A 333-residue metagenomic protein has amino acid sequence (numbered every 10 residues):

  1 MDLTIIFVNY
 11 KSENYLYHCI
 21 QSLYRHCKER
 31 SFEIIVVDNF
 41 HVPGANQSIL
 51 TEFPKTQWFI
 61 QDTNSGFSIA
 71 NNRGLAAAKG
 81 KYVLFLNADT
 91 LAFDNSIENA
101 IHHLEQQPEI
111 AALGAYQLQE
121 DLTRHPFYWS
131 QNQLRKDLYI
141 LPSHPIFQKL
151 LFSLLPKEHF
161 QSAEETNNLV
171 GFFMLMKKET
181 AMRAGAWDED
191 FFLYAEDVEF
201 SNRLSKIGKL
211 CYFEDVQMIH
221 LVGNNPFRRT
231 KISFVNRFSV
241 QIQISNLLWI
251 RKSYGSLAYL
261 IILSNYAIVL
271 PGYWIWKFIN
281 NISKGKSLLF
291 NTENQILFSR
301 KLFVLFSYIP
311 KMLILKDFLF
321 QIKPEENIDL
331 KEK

Functional and structural regions predicted by a protein language model:
Q21-S31: Short, acidic, metal-binding catalytic loop of nucleotide-sugar glycosyltransferases
S22, V36-Q47, T63: A conserved acidic beta->alpha catalytic loop
Q61-A78, N99: Glycine-rich, basic loop-to-helix element that forms the pyrophosphate-binding segment of sugar-nucleotide handling
V83: Short aromatic/hydrophobic "clamp" motif used to bind/position activated sugar donors
D94-Y128: Conserved donor NDP-sugar-binding/catalytic core segment of glycosyltransferases
N132-T166: Short, flexible, basic/aromatic active-site loop/helix in glycosyltransferases
H159-Q161, E165-A186, D190-Q217: A short, conserved alpha-helix in the catalytic core of glycosyltransferases
L210-S287: Active-site-adjacent helix/loop segment of glycosyltransferases that harbors family-specific signature motifs
